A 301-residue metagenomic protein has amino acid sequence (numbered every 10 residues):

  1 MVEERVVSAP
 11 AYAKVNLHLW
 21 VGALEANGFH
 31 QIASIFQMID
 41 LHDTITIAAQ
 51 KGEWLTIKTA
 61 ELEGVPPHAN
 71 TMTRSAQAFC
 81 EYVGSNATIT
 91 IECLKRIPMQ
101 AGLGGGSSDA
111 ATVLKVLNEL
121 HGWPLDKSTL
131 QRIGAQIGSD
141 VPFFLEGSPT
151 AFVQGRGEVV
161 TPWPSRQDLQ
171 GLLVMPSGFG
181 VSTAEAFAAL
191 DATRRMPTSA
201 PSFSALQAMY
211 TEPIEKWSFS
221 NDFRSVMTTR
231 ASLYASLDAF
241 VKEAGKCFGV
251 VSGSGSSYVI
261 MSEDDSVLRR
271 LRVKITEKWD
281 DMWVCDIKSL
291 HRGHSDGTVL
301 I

Functional and structural regions predicted by a protein language model:
M1-A101, E119-S128, I137, P176-F179: ATP-binding N-lobe of GHMP and related small-molecule kinases
L17, I45-I47, M72, G106 (+4 more regions): Residue-level signal for inorganic ion chemistry
S34-F36, Q131, V141-P142, E158-R166: A generic local secondary-structure boundary/capping motif
F36-I39, G134, V241, I275-T276: Hydrophobic C-terminal alpha-helix "anchor/cap" residues
W54, P98-M99, A151, V181 (+2 more regions): Short, active-site-adjacent cap segments at secondary-structure transitions
V65, E92-H121, S139, C247-S262: Glycine/serine-rich anion-binding loops at beta->alpha junctions that coordinate negatively charged ligand groups
A110, L114-R156: Contiguous, small/hydrophobic- and glycine-enriched helical/loop subdomains that border and often "cap" functional
E146, V153-F248, E263-T276, D281 (+1 more regions): Conserved, helical-rich catalytic subdomain that frames metal- and/or nucleotide-binding sites in enzyme alpha/beta
